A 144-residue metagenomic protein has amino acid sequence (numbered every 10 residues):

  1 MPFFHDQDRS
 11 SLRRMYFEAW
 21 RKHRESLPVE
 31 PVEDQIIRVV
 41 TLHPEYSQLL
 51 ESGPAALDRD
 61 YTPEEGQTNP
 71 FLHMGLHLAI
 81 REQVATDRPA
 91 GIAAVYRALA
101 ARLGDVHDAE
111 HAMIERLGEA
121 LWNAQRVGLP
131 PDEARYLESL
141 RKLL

Functional and structural regions predicted by a protein language model:
M1-S47: N-terminal leader/targeting peptides and immediately adjacent processing regions
D6, S26-E30, G66-F71, G104-A112: Structural motif
M15, A100, A109-I114, G118 (+1 more regions): Amphipathic alpha-helical protein-interaction segments
E30, Q48, A90, H107-H111 (+1 more regions): Short, solvent-exposed positions on alpha-helices
P31, Q35, A94, A112-R116 (+1 more regions): Amphipathic alpha-helical interaction segments
V32-A101: Aromatic-anchored, charged helix-turn/loop surface patch used as a conserved interaction hotspot
L99-D108, E138-L144: Short, mixed-charge aromatic SLiMs
E119-W122, R126-L144: Glycine-rich, aromatic-bearing surface loops/beta-hairpins
